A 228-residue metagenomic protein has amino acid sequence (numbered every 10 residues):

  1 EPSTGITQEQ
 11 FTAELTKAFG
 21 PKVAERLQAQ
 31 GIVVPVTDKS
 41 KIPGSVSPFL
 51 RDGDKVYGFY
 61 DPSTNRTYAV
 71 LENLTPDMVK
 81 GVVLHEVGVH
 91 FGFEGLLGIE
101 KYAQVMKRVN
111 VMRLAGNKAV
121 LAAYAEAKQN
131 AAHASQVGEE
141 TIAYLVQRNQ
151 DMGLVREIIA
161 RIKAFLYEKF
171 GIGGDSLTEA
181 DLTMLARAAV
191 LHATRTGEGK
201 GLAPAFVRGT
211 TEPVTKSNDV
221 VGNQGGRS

Functional and structural regions predicted by a protein language model:
E1-S228: Active-site-flanking segments in enzyme catalytic domains
